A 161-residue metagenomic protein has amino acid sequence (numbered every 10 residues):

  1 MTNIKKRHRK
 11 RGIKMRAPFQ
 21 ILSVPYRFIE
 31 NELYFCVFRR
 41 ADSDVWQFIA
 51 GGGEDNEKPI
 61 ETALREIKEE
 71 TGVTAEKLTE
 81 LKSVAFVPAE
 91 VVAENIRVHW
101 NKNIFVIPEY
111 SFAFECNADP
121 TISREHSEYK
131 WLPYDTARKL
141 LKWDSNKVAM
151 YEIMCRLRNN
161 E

Functional and structural regions predicted by a protein language model:
M1, V24-I29, A85-A93: Short regulatory "switch" loops immediately downstream of catalytic or recognition motifs within protein catalytic
N3-F35, D55: Conserved N-terminal beta-strand and adjoining loop/helix that marks the start of the Nudix/MutT-like hydrolase domain
C36-R40: Short, acidic/hydrophobic/Gly-rich beta-strand patch recurrent on exposed beta strands that often constitutes part
D42-D44: A conserved beta-turn-beta hairpin within the catalytic core of GNAT-like acetyltransferases that forms part
Q47-G51: A short gly/proline-enriched turn/hairpin at secondary-structure junctions
G53-S145: Unchanged
R138-E161: Charged phosphate-binding loop/patch that engages nucleotide di/tri-phosphates or the phosphate backbone of nucleic
